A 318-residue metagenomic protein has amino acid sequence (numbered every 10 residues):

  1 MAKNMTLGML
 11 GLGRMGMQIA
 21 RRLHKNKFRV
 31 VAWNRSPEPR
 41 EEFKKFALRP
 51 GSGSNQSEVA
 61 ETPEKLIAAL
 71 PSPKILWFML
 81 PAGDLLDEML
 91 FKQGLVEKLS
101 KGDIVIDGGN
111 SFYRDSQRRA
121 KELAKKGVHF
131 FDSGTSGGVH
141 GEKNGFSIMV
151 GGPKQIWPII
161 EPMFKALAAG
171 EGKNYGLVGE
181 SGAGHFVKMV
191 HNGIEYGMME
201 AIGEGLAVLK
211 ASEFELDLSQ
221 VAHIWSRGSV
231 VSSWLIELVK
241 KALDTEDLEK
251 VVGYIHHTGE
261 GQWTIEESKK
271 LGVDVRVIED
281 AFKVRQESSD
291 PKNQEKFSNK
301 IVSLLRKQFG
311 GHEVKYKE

Functional and structural regions predicted by a protein language model:
M1-G51, N55-K74, K98, G102 (+2 more regions): NAD(P)+-binding Rossmann beta1-loop-alpha1 motif at the extreme N-terminus of oxidoreductases
L12, W33, F78-M79, G108-G109 (+2 more regions): Glycine- and other small-residue-rich loops at beta-strand/loop junctions that grip anionic moieties
V30, V59, F130-F131, V275: Hydrophobic beta-strand scaffold residues
R35-E38, S57-R118, A124, E142-G151: Rossmann-like NAD(P)-binding element
M89, F112-E204, L209, K292: Rossmann-fold dinucleotide-binding core
M149, I159, Y175, G182-H312: Helical "substrate-binding/catalytic lid" subdomain of Rossmann-like NAD(P)-dependent dehydrogenases/reductases
